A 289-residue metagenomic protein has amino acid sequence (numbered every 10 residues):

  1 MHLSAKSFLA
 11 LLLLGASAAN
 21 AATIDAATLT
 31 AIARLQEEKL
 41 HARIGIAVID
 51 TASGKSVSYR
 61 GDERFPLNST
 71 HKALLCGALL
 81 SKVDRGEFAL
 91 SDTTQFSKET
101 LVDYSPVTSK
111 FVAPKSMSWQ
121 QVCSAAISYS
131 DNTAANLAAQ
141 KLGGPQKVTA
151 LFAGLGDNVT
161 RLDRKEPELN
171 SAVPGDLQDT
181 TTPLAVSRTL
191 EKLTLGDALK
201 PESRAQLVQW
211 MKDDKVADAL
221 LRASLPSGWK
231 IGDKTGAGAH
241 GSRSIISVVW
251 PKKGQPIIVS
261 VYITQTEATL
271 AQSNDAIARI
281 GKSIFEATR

Functional and structural regions predicted by a protein language model:
M1-F8: Bacterial N-terminal signal peptides that target proteins for export
A22-K39, A52, Q140-K141, P145 (+3 more regions): Structured C-terminal helix/loop/strand segments within mature extracytoplasmic catalytic/sensor domains
E37-F65, F88: Short, conserved catalytic-motif segment at the N-terminal edge
R43, K115, N136-L190, T194-L195: Mid-domain, small-residue-enriched loop/turn segments at the edges of structured enzyme/sensor domains
T51, L90-V107, L142-G143, L169 (+1 more regions): Acidic helix-start/capping segments at beta-turn-to-alpha-helix junctions
G54, P66-T94, V259: Active-site SXXK
S81-T100, P145, T149-A150, K200-R204: Short, well-structured active-site flanking segments
L101-N136, P145, D179: Conserved catalytic neighborhood of penicillin-recognizing serine enzymes
